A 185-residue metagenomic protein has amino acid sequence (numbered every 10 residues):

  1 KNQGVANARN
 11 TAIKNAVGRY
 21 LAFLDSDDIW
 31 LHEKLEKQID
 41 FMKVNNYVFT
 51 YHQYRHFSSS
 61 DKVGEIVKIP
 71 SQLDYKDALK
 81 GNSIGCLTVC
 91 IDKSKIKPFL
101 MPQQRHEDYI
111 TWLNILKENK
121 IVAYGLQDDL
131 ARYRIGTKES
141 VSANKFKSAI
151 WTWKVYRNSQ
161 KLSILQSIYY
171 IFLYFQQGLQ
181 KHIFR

Functional and structural regions predicted by a protein language model:
K1-A16: Glycine-rich, basic loop-to-helix element that forms the pyrophosphate-binding segment of sugar-nucleotide handling
V17, L31-H32, D92: GHKL-family ATP-binding catalytic core of two-component histidine kinases
G18, N45-Y47, K120-I121: Short, high-confidence coil segments that cap the C-terminus of an alpha-helix and link into the following beta-strand
L21: Short aromatic/hydrophobic "clamp" motif used to bind/position activated sugar donors
D25-I29, Q53: The conserved acidic donor/metal-binding loop of glycosyltransferases
E33-G64: Conserved donor NDP-sugar-binding/catalytic core segment of glycosyltransferases
K68-K147, W151: Conserved nucleotide-sugar donor-binding catalytic segment
I121-A123, D129-L130, T137-R185: Non-catalytic, C-terminal membrane-associated alpha-helical segments of glycosyltransferases
